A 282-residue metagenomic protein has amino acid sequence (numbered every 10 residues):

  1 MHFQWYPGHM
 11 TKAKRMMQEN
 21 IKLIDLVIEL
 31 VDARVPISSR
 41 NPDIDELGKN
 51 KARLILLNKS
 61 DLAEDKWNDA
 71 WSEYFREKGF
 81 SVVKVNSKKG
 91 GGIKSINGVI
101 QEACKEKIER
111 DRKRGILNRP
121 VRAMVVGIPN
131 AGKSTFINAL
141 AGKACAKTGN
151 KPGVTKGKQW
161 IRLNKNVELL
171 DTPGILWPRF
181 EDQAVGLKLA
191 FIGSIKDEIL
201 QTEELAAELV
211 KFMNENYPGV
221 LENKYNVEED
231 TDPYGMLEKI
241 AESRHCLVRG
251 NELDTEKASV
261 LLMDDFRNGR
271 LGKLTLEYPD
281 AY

Functional and structural regions predicted by a protein language model:
M1-L26, A33-D43, L47-R53, K66 (+2 more regions): Helix-rich effector regions associated with P-loop NTPase G domains
E29, I55-L57, V125: Structural beta-sheet core signal
V31-R34, S60, L140, P173: Anionic group-transfer/hydrolysis microenvironments
K51-D61: Active-site cofactor/substrate anionic-group-binding motifs, chiefly glycine- and Lys/Arg-rich phosphate-binding loops
D61-V126, C145, L247, L253: Canonical P-loop GTPase G-domain recognition
S87, I137, V167-L170: Conserved active-site beta-strand-loop modules that form the wall/rim of enzyme catalytic pockets and either contain
S95, V99, T135, E208 (+1 more regions): Alpha-helical scaffold segments in soluble metabolic enzymes
R122-G142, A146, T172: Glycine-rich phosphate-binding P-loop
